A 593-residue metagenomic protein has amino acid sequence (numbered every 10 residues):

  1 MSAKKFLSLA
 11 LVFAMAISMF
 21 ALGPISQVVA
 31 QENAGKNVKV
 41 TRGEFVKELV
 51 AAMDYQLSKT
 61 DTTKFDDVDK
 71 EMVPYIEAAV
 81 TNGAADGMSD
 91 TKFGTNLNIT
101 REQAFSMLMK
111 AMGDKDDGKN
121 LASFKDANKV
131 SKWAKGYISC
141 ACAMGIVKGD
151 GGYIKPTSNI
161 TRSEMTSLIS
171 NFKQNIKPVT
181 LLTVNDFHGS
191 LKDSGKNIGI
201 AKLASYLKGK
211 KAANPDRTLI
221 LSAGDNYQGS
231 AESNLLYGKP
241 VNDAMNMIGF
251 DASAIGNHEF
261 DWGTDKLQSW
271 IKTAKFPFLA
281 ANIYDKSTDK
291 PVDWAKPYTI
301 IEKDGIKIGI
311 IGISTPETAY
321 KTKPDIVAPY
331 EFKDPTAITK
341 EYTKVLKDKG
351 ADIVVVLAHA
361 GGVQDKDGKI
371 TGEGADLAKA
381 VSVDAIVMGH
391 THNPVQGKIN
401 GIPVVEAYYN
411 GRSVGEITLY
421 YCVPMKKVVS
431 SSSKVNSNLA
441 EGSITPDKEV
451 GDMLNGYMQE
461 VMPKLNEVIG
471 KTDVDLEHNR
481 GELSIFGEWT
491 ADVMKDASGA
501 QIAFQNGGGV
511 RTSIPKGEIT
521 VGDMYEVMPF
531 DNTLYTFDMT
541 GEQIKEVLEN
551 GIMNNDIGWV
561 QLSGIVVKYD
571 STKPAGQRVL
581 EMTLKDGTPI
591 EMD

Functional and structural regions predicted by a protein language model:
S2-P74, T81-E102, M109-K135, V147-R162 (+1 more regions): Feature responds to low-complexity, polar/acidic, surface-exposed segments characteristic of secreted/exported proteins
T41-L49, E71-Y75, S89, R101-A104 (+15 more regions): Stable alpha-helical elements in mature extracytoplasmic
V50-S58, V80-A84, M109-D117, C142-I146 (+9 more regions): Sec-exported extracytoplasmic/periplasmic mature domains
T63-D69, L221-G224, R511-T512: Acidic helix-start/capping segments at beta-turn-to-alpha-helix junctions
I176-Q459, G481-V493, A503, M553-D556: Acidic, metal/ion-coordinating pockets
P178-T180, S190-I198, K202-A204, K275-N282 (+4 more regions): Feature captures C-terminal
V354-L357, P463-K471, Q501-G507, G558-L562: Flexible, glycine/charged-enriched surface loops at secondary-structure junctions
K464-I485: Glycine-rich phosphate/diphosphate-binding loops and the adjacent beta-loop-alpha structural elements that coordinate
